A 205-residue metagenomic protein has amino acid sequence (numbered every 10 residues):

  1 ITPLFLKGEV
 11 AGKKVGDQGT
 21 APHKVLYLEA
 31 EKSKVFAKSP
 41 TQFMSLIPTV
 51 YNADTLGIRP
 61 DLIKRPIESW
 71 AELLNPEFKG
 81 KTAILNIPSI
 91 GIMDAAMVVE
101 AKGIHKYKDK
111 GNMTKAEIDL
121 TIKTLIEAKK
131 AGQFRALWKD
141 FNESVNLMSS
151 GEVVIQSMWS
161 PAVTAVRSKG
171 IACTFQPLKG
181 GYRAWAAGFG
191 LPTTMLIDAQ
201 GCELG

Functional and structural regions predicted by a protein language model:
I1-E143: Extracytoplasmic ligand-binding site segments that recognize negatively charged/polar headgroups
F5, N146-G151: Hydrophobic residues within well-ordered alpha-helices
L74, I126, M148-S150, R167-S168: Alpha-helix boundary recognition
F78-K81, S150-I155: Alpha-to-beta junction loops
I84, S157-M158: Short beta-strand and adjacent tight-turn residues that come in two discontinuous sequence segments and form the edges
N142-V145, L178-K179: Short, solvent-exposed loop/turn elements at beta->coil junctions and helix N-caps that rim active or binding pockets
S144-L147, V163: Short, hydrophobic alpha-helical packing/hinge segments within bilobed ligand-binding/sensory domains
M158, A162, R167-G205: Extracytoplasmic/periplasmic substrate-recognition and gating elements
